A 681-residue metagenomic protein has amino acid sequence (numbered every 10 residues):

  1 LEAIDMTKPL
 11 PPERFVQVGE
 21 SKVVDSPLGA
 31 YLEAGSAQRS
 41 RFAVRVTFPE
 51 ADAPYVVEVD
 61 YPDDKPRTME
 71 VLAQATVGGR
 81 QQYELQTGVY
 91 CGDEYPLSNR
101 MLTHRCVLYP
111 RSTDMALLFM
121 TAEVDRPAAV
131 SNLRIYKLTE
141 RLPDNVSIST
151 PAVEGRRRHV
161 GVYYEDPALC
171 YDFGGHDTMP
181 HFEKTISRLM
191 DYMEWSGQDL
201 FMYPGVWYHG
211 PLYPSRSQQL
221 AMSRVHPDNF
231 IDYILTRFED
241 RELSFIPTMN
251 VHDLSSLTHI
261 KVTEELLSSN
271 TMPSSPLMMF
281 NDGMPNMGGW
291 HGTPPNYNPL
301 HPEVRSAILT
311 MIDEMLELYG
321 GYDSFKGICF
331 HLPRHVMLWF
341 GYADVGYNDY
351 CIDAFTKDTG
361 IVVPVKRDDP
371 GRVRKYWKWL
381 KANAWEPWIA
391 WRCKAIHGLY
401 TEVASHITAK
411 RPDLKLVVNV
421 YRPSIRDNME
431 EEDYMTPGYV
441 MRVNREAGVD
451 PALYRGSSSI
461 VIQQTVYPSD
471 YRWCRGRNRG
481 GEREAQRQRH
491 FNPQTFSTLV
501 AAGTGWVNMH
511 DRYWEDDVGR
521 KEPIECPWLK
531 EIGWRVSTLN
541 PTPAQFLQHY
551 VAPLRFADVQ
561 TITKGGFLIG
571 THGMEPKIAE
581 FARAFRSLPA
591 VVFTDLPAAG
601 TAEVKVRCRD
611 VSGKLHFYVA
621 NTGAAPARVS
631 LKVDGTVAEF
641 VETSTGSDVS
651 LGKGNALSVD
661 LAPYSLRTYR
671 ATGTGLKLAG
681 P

Functional and structural regions predicted by a protein language model:
L1-P49, V77-G88, F593-L596: Glycan-recognition and processing domains
P11, D60, V633-G646: Solvent-exposed beta-hairpin/edge-strand motifs
Q17-G19, V24-D25, M337-F340, G346 (+3 more regions): N-terminal non-cleavable signal-anchor helices
A51, V57-D64, Q74-A602, C608-D610 (+4 more regions): Glycan-processing catalytic domains of CAZymes
E70-L72: Beta-strand signatures of extracellular beta-sandwich domains
V619-A620: Short beta-strand segments that buttress and anchor functional surface loops
G673-P681: Terminal connector regions
